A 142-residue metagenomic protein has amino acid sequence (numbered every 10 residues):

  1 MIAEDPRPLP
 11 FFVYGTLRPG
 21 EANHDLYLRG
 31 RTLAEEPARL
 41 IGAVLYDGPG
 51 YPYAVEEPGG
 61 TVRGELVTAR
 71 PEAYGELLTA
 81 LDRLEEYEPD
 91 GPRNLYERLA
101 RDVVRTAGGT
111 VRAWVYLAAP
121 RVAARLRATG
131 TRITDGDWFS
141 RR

Functional and structural regions predicted by a protein language model:
I2-R142: Glycine-aromatic micro-motifs
